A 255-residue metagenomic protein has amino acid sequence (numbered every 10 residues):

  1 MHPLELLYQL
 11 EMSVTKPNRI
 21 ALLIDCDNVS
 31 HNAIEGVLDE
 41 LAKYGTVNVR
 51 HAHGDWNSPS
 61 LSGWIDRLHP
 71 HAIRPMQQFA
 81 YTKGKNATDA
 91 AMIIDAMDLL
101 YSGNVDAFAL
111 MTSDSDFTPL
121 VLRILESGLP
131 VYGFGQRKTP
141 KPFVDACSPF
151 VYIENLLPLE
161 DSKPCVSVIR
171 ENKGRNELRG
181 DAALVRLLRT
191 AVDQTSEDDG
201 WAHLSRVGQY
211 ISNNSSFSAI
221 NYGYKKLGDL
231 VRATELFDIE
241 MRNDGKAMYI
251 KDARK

Functional and structural regions predicted by a protein language model:
H2-D95, L100-Y101, P130: Domain-level signal for Mg2+-assisted phosphodiester chemistry and nucleotide/NA-binding surfaces in nucleic-acid
H2-P17, L156-G180: Intrinsically disordered, low-complexity linkers and terminal tails enriched in Pro/Gly and often acidic or mixed-charge
L22, S30-A33, S60-W64, T88-M92 (+9 more regions): Helical mechanochemical/support elements of P-loop NTPase systems and associated helical scaffolds
C26, A80-Y81, S113, Q136-R137 (+1 more regions): Short, ordered loop/turn segments at secondary-structure junctions
E35-D39, D66, P70, I94 (+9 more regions): Solvent-exposed alpha-helical segments within well-ordered globular domains of core cellular machineries
H53, D106-S113, L120, I124 (+1 more regions): Acidic beta-strand-to-loop metal/phosphate-binding motif
L122-S162, F237-M248: Intrinsically disordered, low-complexity glycine/proline-rich and charged
R137, S162, V166-K255: N-terminal regulatory modules in eukaryotic regulatory proteins
